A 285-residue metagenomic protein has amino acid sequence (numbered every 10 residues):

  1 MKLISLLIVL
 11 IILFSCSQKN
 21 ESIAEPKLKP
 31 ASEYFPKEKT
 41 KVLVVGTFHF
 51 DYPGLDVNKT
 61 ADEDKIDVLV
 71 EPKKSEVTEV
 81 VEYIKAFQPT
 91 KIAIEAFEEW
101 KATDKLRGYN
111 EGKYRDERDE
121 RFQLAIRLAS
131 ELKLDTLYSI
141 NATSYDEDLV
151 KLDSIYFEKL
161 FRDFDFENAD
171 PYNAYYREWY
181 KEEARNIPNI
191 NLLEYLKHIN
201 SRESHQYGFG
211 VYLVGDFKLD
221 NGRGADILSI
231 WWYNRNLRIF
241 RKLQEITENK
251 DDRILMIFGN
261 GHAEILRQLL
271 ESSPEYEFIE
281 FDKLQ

Functional and structural regions predicted by a protein language model:
K2-V9: Sec-dependent signal peptide recognition, specifically the positively charged N-region followed immediately by
F14-S15: C-terminal motif of bacterial Sec signal peptides marking the signal peptidase cleavage site
Y34-G46: N-terminal regions that are enriched for targeting/export leaders and immediately downstream pro/stem segments
D51-P72: Acidic/histidine-rich helix-loop elements that form or flank divalent-metal/phosphate-binding sites at the catalytic
K65-V81, N110-E111: N-terminal post-signal-peptidase region of extra-cytosolic proteins
I84, Q88-I94: Proline-aspartate-enriched helix->loop->beta-strand connector
W100, L106-I246: Hydrophobic, often amphipathic alpha-helical segments used for membrane interaction and targeting
L228-Q285: A cross-kingdom marker for long, charged
